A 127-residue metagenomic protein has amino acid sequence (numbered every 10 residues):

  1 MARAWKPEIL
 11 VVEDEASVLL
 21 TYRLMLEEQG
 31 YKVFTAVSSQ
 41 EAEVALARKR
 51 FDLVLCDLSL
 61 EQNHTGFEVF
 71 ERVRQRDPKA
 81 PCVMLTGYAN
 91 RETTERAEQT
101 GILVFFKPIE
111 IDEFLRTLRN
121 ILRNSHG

Functional and structural regions predicted by a protein language model:
M1-L10, Q75, E110-G127: Non-catalytic signal-transmission and effector/linker regions of two-component phosphorelay proteins
E13: Conserved acidic carboxylate
A16-F34: Two-component/phosphorelay signaling modules centered on CheY-like receiver
R23, F34-L53, E61: Acidic, metal-coordinating helix/loop segments flanking the phosphotransfer/catalytic sites of two-component signaling
A42, E68-V69: Short alpha-helical interaction/output segments
A47-K49, R72-K79, T100: Conserved phosphotransfer cores of two-component systems
H64, E68, Q75, Y88-F106 (+2 more regions): Alpha4 helix (beta4-alpha4-beta5 surface) of REC/receiver domains from two-component response regulators
